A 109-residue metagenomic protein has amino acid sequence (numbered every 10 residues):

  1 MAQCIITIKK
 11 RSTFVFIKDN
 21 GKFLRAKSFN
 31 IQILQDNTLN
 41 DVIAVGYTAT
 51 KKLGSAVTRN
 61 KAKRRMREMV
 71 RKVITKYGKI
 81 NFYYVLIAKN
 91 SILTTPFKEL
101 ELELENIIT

Functional and structural regions predicted by a protein language model:
M1-T109: Positively charged, solvent-exposed patches that mediate nucleic-acid binding
